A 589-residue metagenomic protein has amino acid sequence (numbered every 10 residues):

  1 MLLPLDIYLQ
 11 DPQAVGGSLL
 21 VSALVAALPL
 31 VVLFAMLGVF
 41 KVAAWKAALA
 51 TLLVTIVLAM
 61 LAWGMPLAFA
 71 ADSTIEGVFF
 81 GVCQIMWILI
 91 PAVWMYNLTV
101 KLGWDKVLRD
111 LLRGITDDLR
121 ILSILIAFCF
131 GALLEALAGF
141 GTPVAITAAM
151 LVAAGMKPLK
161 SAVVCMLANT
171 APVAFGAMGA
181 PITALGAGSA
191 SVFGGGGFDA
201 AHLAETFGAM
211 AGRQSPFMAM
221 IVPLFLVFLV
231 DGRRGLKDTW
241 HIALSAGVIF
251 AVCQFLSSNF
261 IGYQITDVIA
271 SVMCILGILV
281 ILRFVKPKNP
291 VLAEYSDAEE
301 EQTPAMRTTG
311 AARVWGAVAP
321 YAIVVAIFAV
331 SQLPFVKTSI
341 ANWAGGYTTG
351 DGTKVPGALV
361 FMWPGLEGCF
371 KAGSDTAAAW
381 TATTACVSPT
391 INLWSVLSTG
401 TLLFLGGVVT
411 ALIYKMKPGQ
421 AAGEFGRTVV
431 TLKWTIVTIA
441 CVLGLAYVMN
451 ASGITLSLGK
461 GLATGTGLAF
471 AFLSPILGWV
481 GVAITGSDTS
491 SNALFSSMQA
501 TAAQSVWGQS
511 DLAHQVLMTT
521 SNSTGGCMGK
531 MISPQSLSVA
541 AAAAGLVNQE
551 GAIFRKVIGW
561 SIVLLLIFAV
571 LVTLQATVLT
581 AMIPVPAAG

Functional and structural regions predicted by a protein language model:
M1-S18, P584-G589: Short, strongly hydrophobic alpha-helical membrane anchors
A14-L28, G81-I85, A138-P143, A204-M220 (+4 more regions): Structural signature of hydrophobic alpha-helical transmembrane segments
V25-F34, V42-G64, M86-A92, A243 (+6 more regions): Hydrophobic mid-bilayer segments of alpha-helices in multi-pass membrane transport proteins, especially secondary
A71, I75-F80, I85-A154, A162-C165 (+2 more regions): Membrane-embedded alpha-helical segments and adjacent helix-loop junctions characteristic of multi-pass solute
R120-A132, P158-A171, D199-P223, T438-C441 (+2 more regions): Alpha-helical transmembrane segments of multi-pass membrane proteins
A174-D297, T524-G589: Juxtamembrane and boundary regions of transmembrane helices in multi-pass small-molecule transporters and channels
F255-T349: Active-site loops and adjacent core secondary-structure elements that bind or stabilize anionic groups
T308-L477, G481: Transmembrane helical segments that form the transport core of multi-pass membrane transport proteins
